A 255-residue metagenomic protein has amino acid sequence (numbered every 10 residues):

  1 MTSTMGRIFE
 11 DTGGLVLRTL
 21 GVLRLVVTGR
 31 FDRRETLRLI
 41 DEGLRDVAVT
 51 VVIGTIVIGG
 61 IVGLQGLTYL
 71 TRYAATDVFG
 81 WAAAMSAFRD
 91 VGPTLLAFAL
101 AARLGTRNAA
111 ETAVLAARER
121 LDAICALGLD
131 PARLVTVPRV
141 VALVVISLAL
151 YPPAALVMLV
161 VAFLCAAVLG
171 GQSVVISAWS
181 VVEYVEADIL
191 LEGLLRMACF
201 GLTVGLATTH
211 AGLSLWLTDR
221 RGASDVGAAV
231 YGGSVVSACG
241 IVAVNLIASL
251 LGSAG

Functional and structural regions predicted by a protein language model:
M1-T36, L215-R220: Short, membrane-interfacial amphipathic segments enriched in basic
L44, A48-V52, V91, L100 (+4 more regions): Selective transmembrane-helix segments that form parts of the transport pathway or gating/packing helices in multipass
L44-L95, A99: Active-site cofactor/substrate anionic-group-binding motifs, chiefly glycine- and Lys/Arg-rich phosphate-binding loops
G54, I58, V62, P93 (+10 more regions): Alpha-helical transmembrane segments of multipass membrane proteins
Q65-R89, P153-A198, L206-A229, G252-G255: Membrane-interfacial helix-loop-helix connectors in multipass membrane proteins
L96, R133-A142, G232-S253: Hydrophobic alpha-helical transmembrane segments of integral membrane proteins
F98-A116: A hydrophobic alpha-helix feature that marks transmembrane segments and, especially, their cytosolic C-terminal ends
T112-V137, G222-V226: Short cytoplasmic-facing helical segments at TM-TM junctions of multi-pass membrane proteins
